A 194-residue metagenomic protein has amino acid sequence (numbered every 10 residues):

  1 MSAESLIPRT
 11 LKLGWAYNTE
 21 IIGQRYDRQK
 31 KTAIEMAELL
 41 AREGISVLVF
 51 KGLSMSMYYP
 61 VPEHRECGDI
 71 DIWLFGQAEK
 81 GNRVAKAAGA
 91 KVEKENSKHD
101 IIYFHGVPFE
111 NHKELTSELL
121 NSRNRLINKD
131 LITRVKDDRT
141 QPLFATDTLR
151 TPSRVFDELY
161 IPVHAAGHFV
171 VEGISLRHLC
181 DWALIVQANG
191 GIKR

Functional and structural regions predicted by a protein language model:
M1-G68, W73-R194: Conserved NTP-donor binding/palm subdomain of two-metal-ion nucleotidyltransferases/polymerases, i.e., the charged
